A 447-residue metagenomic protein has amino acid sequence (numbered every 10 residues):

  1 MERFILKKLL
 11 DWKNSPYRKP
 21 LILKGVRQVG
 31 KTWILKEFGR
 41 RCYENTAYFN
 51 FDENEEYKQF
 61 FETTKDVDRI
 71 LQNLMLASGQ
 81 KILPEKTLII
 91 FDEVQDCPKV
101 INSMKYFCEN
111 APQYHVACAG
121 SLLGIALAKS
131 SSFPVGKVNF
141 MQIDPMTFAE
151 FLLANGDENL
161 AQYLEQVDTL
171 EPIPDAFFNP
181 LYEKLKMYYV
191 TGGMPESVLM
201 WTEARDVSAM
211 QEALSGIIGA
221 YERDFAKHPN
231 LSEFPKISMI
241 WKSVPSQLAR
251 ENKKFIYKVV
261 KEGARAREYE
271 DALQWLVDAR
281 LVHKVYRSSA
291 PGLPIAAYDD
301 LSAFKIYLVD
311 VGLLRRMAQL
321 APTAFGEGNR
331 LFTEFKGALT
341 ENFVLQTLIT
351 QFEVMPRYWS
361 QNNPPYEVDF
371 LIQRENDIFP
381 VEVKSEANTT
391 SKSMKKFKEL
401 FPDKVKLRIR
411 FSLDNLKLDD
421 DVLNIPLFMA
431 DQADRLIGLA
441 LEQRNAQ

Functional and structural regions predicted by a protein language model:
E2-P16: Pre-Walker A adenine-sensing motif
L23: Hydrophobic anchor at the beta1->P-loop junction of P-loop NTPases
K31: Conserved lysine of the Walker
I34, F38: Hydrophobic positions on the alpha1 helix immediately C-terminal to the Walker A/P-loop
E53-E85: Short glycine-rich substrate-engagement loop in P-loop NTPases that contacts/grips substrate
I90, H115-S121, Q142: Structural recognition of the conserved hydrophobic beta-strand(s) that form the central parallel beta-sheet of P-loop
A128-A249: Interdomain motor-coupling "hinge/lid" segment immediately C-terminal to the ATP-binding subdomain of NTP-driven enzymes
L199-E367, L371-E375: Accessory nucleic acid-recognition modules appended to NTPase machines
